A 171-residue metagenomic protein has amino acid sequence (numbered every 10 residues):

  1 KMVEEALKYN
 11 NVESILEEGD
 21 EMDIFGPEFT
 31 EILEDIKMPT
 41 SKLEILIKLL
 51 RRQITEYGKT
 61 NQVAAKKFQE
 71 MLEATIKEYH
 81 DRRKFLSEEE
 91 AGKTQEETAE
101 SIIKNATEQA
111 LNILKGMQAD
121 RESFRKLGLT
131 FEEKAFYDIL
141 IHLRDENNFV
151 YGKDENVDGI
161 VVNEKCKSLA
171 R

Functional and structural regions predicted by a protein language model:
K1-R171: Catalytic cores and motor modules of nucleic-acid processing enzymes
